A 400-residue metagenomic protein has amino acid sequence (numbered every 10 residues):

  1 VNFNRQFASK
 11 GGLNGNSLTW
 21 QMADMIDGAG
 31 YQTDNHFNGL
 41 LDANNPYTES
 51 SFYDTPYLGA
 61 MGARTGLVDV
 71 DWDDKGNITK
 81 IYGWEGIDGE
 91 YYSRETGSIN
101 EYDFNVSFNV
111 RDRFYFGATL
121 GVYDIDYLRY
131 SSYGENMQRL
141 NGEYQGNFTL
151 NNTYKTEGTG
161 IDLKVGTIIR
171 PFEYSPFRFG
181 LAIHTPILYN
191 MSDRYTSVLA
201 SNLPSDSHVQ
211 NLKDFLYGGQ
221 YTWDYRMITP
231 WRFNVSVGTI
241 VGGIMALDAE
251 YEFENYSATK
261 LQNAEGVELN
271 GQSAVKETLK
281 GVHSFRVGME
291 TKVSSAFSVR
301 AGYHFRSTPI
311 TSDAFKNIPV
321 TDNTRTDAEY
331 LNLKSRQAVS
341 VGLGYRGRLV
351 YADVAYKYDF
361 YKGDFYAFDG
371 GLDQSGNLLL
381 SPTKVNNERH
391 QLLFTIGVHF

Functional and structural regions predicted by a protein language model:
N2-F400: Outer-membrane beta-barrel porins/channels
